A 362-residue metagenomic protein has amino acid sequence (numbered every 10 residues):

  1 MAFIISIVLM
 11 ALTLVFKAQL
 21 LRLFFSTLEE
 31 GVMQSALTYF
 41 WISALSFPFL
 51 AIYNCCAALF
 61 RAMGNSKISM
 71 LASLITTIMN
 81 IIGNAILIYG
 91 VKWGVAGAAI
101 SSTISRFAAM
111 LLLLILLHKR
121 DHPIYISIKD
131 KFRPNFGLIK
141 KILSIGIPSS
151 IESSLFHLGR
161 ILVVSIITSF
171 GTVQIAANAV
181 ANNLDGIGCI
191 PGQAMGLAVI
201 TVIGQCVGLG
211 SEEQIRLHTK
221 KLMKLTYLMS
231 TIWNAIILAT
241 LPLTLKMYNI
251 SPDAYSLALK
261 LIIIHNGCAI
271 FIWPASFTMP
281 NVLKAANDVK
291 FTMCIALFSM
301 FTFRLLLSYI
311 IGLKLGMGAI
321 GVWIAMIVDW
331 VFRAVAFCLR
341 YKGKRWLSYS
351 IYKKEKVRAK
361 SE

Functional and structural regions predicted by a protein language model:
M1-A11, L50-S69, I175-L241, W273-L297: Small-residue-rich hydrophobic transmembrane alpha-helices
M1-S46, G90-I147, I203-A269, G312-E362: Short alpha-helical transmembrane segments in multi-pass integral membrane proteins
V8, L12, A44, P48-F49 (+10 more regions): Residue-level hotspots within pore-lining transmembrane alpha-helices of multi-pass secondary transporters
A18-Q19, A58, A85, S102 (+11 more regions): Transmembrane alpha-helix boundary and packing residues in multipass membrane permease domains and related
I42, Y53, T76, S105-A109 (+3 more regions): Transmembrane helical elements of multi-pass membrane transporters/channels
I42-R61, S69-N80, A98-L113, Q193-G196 (+4 more regions): Short runs within selected transmembrane alpha-helices of multi-pass transporters and secretion channels
N65-S66, G94, G171-T172, S251 (+2 more regions): Short loop-to-helix capping motifs
